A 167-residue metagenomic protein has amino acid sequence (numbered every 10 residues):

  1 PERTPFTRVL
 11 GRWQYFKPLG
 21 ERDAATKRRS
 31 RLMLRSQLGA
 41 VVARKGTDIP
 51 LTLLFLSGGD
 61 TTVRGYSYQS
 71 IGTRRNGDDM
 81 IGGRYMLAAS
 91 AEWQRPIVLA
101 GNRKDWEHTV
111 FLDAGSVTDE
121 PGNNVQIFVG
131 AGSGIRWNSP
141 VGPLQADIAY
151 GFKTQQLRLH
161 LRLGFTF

Functional and structural regions predicted by a protein language model:
P1-F111, T118-E120, H160-F165: C-terminal outer-membrane beta-barrel translocator/porin domains of Gram-negative envelope proteins and their
T7, V129, L157: Exposed loop/turn and edge beta-strand positions of beta-sandwich/beta-sheet ligand-binding modules
H108-D113, Q126-V129: Small/polar glycine-rich anion-binding or flexible loop at a beta-alpha turn
N123-I135: A short alpha/beta connector and helix-capping loop motif
I135-S139, Q156-F167: Outer-membrane beta-barrel "beta-signal"
A149-T154: A short, acidic, flexible beta-alpha connecting loop/helix-capping segment that sits on the rim of active
